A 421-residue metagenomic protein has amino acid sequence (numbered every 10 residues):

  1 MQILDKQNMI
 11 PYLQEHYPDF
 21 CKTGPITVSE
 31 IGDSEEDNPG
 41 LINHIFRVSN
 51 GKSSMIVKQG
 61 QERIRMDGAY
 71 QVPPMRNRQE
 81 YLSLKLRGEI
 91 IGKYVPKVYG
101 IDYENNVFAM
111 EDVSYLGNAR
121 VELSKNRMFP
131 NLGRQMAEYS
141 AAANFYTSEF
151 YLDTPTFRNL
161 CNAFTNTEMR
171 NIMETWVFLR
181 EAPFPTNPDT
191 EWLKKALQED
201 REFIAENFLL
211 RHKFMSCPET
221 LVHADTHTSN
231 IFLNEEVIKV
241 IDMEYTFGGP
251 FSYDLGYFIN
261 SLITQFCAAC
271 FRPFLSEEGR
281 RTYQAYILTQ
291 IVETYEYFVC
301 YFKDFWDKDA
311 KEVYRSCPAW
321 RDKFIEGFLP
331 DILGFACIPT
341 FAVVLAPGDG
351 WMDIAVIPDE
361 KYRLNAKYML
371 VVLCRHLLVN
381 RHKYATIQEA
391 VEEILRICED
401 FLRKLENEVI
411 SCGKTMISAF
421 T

Functional and structural regions predicted by a protein language model:
M1-N106, E235-V237, A390-T421: Conserved NTP-binding catalytic cores of kinases and kinase-like/nucleotidyltransferase enzymes across multiple kinase
D33-N50, M55-V57, N207-Y253: Active-site acidic catalytic loop and adjacent metal/ATP-binding pocket of ATP-dependent phosphoryl transfer enzymes
E62, Y115, I238, T246-G248 (+1 more regions): Activation segment
A69, R120-Q135, Y139, S148-H223 (+1 more regions): ATP-dependent phospho-/nucleotidyl transfer catalytic cores
L82, Y253-A310, A336-I354, H376: Active-site activation/catalytic loop segments of kinase-like enzymes and analogous catalytic loops in related
Y99-Q135: Conserved structural core of kinase catalytic domains
E149-F164, F274-S276, D307-S316: Short, glycine/acidic-rich hinge or "gate" loops at secondary-structure transitions that mediate conformational
C317-T421: ATP/Mg2+ or Mg2+-diphosphate-binding catalytic cores that bind nucleotide phosphates or diphosphates via glycine-rich
